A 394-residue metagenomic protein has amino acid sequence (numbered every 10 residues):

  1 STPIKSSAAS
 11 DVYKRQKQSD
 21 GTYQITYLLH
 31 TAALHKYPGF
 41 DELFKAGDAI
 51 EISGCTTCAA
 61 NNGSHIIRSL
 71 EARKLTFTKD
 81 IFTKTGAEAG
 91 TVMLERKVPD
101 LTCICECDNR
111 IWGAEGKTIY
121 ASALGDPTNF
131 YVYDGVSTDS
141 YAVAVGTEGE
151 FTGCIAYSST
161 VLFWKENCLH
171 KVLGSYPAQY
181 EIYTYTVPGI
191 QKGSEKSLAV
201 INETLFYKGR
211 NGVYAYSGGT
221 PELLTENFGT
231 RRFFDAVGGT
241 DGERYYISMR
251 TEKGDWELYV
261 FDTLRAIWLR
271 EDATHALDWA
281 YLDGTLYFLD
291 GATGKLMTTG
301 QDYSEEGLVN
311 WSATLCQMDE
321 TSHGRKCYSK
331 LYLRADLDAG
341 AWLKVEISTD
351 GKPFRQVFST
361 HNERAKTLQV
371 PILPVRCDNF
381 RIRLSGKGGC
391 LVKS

Functional and structural regions predicted by a protein language model:
T2-P3: Short, well-ordered junction/capping motifs at the entry into regular secondary structure
S7-A46, I52-P99: Small/polar beta-strand repeat architecture
S10-Q18, S64-L70, C103-I104, G153-C154 (+4 more regions): Short, exposed beta-strand/loop patches in secreted or surface proteins that constitute
E95-G239: Beta-propeller and closely related beta-pinwheel folds
G189-G193, V200-T204, R210-S394: Beta-sheet repeat architectures centered on beta-propellers
